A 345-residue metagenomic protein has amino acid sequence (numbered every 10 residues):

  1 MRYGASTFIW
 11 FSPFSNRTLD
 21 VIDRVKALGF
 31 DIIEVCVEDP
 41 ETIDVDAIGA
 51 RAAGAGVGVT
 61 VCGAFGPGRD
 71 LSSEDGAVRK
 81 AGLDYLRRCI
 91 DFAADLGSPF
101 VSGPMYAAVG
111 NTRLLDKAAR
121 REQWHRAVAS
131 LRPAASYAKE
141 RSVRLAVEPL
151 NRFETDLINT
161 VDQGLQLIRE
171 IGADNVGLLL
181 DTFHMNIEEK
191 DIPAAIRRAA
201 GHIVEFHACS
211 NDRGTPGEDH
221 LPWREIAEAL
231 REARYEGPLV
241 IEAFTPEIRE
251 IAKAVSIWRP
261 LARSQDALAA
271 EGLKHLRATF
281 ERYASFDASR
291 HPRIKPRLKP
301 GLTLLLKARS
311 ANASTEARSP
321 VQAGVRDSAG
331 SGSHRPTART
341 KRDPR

Functional and structural regions predicted by a protein language model:
M1-T7, F11, S15-K26, G97-P99 (+6 more regions): Histidine-acidic metal/acid-base catalytic patches
G4-F8, E34-C36, T60-F65, S102-P104 (+4 more regions): A cross-family glycoside hydrolase active-site/sugar-binding cleft signature
I9-F11, C36-V37, A77-V78, E122-Q123 (+3 more regions): A generic structural signal for short
W10, P67-R69, A108-G110, N151-F153 (+1 more regions): A short, flexible beta-alpha/helix-coil linker loop
D31, V35-A129, E236, V240-P246 (+2 more regions): Structural motif corresponding to the early beta-alpha repeats
G54, G76-G177, R259-A267, D287: Active-site acidic/histidine proton-transfer and metal-coordination neighborhood in alpha/beta enzyme cores
N312-E316, P320-G324: Compositionally biased low-complexity segments enriched in histidine and/or tyrosine
